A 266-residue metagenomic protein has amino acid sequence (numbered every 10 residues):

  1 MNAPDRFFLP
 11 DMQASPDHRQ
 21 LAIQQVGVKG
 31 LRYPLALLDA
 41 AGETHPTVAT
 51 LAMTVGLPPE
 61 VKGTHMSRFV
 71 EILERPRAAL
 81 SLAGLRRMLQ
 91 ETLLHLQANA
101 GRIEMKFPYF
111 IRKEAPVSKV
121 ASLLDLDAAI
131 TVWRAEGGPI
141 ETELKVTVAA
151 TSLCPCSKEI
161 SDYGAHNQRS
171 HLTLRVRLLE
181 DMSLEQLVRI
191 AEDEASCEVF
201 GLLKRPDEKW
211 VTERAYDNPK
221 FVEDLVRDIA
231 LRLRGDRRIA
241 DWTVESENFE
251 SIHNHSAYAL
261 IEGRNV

Functional and structural regions predicted by a protein language model:
M1-V266: N-terminal intrinsically disordered, cationic/polar leader segments that include organellar targeting peptides
